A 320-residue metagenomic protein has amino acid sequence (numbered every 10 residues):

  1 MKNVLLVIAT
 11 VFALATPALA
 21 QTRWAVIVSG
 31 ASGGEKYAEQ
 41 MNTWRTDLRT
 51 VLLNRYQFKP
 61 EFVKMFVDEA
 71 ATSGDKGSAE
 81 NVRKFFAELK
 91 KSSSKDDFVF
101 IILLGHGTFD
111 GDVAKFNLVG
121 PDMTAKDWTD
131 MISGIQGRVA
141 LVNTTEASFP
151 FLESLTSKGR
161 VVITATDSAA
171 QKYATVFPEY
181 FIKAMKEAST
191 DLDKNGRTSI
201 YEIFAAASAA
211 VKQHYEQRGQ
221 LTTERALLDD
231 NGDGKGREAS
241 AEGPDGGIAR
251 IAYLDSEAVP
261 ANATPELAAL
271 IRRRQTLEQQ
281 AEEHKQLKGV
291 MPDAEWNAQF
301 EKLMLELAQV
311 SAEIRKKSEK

Functional and structural regions predicted by a protein language model:
V4, A18-F100, G107, A114-F116 (+4 more regions): Boundary/activation segment at the start of structured domains
L5-P17: Bacterial N-terminal signal peptides
A31-E39, D68-K76, L89, V113-V119 (+4 more regions): Second-shell loop/turn segments in exported
K36-D47, V51, G77, N81-E88 (+14 more regions): Extracytoplasmic/secreted proteins, especially bacterial periplasmic and envelope-associated proteins
T46, A140-D230: Active-site-proximal C-terminal subdomain of hydrolase catalytic domains
F86-G120, I135-V176: Active-site microenvironments of hydrolase-like enzyme catalytic domains
T144, A263, L270-R273, E278-S318: Alpha-helical, heptad-rich or low-complexity scaffold/stalk segments that mediate oligomerization or tethering
D191-E278: Caspase-like cysteine protease fold
